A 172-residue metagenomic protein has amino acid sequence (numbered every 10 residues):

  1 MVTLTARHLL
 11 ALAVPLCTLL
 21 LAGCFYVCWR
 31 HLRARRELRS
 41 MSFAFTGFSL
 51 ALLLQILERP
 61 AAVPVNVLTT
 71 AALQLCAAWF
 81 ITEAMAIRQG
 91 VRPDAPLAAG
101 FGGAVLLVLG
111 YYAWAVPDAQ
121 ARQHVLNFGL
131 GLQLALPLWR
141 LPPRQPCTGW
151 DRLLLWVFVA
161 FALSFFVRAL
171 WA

Functional and structural regions predicted by a protein language model:
M1-L20: Hydrophobic transmembrane alpha-helical segments in integral membrane proteins
L19-L38, L50-A172: Juxtamembrane segments at transmembrane-helix boundaries in multi-pass signal-transduction membrane proteins
